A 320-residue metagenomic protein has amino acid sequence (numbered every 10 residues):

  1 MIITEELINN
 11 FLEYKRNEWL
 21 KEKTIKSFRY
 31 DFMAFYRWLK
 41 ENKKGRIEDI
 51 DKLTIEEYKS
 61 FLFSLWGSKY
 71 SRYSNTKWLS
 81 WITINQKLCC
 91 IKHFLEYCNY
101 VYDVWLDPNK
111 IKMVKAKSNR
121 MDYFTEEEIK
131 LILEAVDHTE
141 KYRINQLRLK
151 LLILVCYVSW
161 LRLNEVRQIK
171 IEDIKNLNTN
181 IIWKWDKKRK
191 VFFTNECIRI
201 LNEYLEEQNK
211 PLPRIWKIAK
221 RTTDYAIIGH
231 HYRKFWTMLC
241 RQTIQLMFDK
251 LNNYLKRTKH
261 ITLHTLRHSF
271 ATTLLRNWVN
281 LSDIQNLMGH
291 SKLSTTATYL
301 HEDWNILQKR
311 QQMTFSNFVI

Functional and structural regions predicted by a protein language model:
M1-I320: Conserved catalytic core of the tyrosine transesterase superfamily
